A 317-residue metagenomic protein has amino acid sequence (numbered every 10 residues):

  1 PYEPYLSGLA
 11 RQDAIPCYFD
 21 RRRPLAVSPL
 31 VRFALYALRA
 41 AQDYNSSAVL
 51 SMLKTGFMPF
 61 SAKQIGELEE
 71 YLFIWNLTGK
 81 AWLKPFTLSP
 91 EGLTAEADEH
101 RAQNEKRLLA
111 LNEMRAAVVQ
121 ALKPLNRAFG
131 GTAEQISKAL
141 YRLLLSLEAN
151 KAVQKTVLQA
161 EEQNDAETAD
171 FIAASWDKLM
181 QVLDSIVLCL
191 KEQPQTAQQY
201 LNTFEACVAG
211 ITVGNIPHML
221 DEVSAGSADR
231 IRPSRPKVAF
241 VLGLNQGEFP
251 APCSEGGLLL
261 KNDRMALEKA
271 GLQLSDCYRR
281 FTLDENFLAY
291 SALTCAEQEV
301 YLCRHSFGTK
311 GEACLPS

Functional and structural regions predicted by a protein language model:
P1-S317: Polyanion-engaging groove/track-forming segments
